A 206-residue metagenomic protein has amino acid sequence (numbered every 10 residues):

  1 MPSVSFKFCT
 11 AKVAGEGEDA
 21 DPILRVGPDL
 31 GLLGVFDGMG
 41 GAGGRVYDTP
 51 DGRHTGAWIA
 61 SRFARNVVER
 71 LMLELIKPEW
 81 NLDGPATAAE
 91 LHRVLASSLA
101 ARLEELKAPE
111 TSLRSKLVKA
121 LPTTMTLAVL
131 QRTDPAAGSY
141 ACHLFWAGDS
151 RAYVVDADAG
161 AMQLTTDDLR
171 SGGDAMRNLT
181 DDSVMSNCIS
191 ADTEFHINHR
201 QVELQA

Functional and structural regions predicted by a protein language model:
M1-A206: PP2C/PPM-type serine/threonine phosphatase catalytic domain
